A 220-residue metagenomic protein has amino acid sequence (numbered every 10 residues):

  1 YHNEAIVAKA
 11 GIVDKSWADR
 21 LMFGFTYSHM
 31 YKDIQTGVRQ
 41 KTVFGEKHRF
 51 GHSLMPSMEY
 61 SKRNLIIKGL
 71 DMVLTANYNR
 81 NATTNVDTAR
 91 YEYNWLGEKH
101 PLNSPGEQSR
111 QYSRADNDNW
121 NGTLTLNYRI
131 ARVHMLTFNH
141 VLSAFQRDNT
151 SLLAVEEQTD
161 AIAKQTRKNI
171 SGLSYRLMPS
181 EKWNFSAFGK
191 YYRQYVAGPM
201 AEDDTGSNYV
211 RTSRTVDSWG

Functional and structural regions predicted by a protein language model:
Y1-H2, D33-G37: Surface-exposed beta-strand-turn/loop segments characteristic of Gram-negative outer-membrane beta-barrels
Y1-I6, L70: Outer-membrane beta-barrel translocator/receptor signature
K9-H29, G51-G220: Face-selective signature of the C-terminal outer-membrane beta-barrel domain
F44-R49: Predominantly the C-terminal beta-signal and adjacent terminal strand-loop region of outer-membrane beta-barrel
